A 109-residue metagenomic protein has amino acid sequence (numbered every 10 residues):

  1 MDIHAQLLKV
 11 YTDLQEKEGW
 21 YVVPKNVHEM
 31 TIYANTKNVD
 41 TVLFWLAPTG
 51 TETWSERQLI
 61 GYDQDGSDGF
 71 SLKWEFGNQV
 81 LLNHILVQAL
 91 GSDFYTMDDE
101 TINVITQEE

Functional and structural regions predicted by a protein language model:
M1-K25, E108-E109: Short, compositionally biased P/S/T/A/G/V-rich stretches that sit at domain boundaries
N26-I32: Structural beta-strand segments of beta-rich domains
N35-T41: Short proline/glycine-enriched turn/loop motifs at strand-loop junctions of beta-rich domains
T41-A47: Beta-strand signatures of extracellular beta-sandwich domains
Y62-K73: Aromatic sugar-binding surface patches on proteins that engage polysaccharides or sugar-phosphate polymers
K73-L82: Surface-exposed, short loops/turns at beta-strand junctions within beta-sandwich domains
A89-G91: Conserved structural position at the C-terminal beta-strand of extracellular beta-sandwich adhesion modules
Y95-Q107: Edge beta-strands of extracellular beta-sandwich domains
